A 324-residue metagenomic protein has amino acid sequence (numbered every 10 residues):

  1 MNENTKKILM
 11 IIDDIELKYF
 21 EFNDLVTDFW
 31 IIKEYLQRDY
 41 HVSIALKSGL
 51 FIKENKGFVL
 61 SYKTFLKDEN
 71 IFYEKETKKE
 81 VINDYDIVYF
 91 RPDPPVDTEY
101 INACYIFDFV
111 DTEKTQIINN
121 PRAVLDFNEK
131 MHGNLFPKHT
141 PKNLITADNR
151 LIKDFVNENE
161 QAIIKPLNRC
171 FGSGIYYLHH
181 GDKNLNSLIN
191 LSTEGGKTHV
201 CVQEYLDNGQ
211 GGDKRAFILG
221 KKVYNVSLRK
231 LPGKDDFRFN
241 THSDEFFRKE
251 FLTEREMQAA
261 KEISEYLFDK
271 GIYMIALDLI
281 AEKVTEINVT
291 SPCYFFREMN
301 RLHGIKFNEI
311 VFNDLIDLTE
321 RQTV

Functional and structural regions predicted by a protein language model:
E3-L9: Extreme N-terminal starter segment of soluble prokaryotic enzymes
K6, Y19, L252-V324: ATP-dependent carboxylate activation and anion-phosphoryl transfer catalytic cores that bind Mg-ATP to form
M10, Y89-F90, Q203: Redox-cofactor binding/interface segments in oxidoreductases and associated redox assembly factors
M10-E21: Short glycine-rich His-centered loop
F20-I145: Conserved N-proximal alpha/beta basic substrate-recognition cap immediately N-terminal to, or forming the N-lobe
P121-L125, R229-G233, I280-V284: Short glycine-enriched loops at secondary-structure junctions
K138-E160: Rossmann-like NAD(P)H-binding beta-loop-alpha module
R150, N157-E160, N168-M257, I263 (+2 more regions): Phosphate-binding site of ATP-dependent enzymes
